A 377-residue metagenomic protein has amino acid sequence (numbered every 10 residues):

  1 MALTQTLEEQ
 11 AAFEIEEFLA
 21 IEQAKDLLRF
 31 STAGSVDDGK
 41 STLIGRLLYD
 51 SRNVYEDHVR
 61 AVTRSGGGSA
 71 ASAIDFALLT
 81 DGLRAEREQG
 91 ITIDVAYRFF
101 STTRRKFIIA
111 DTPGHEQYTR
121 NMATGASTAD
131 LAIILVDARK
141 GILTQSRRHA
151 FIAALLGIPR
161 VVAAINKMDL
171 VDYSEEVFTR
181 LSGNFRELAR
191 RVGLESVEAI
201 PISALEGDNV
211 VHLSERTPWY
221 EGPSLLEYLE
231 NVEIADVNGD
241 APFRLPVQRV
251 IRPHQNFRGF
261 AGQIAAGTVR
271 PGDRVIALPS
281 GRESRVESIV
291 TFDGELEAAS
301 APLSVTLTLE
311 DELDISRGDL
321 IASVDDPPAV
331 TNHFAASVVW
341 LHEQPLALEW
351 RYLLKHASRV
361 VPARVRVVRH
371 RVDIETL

Functional and structural regions predicted by a protein language model:
L3, L7-A11, E22-A24, R29-A33 (+4 more regions): C-terminal effector modules of nucleic-acid-centric enzymes and ribosome-associated factors
T6-Q117, A129: P-loop NTPase switch module centered on the Walker A-proximal segment
L19-A24, A33-S35, R84-T92, R98-S101 (+10 more regions): Replace "in large, NTP-powered and nucleic-acid-processing enzymes" with "in large, NTP-powered factors and other
D37, L43, V62, G90 (+12 more regions): Residue-level signature of catalytic and energy-coupling elements of molecular machines, predominantly ATP/GTP-dependent
L43-L47, A61, N121, R148-I152 (+2 more regions): Alpha-helical scaffold elements adjacent to nucleotide-binding pockets in ATP/GTP-utilizing enzyme cores
V62, D137-R139, P159-T179, A199-T217 (+1 more regions): G-domain G4 guanine-recognition motif of GTPases
R105-F107, T112-Y118, A126-A150, L155-T179: Conserved Switch II/interswitch segment of TRAFAC-class P-loop GTPases
T179, R186-Q344: Conserved catalytic-core segments of large NTP-driven translation/proteostasis enzymes
